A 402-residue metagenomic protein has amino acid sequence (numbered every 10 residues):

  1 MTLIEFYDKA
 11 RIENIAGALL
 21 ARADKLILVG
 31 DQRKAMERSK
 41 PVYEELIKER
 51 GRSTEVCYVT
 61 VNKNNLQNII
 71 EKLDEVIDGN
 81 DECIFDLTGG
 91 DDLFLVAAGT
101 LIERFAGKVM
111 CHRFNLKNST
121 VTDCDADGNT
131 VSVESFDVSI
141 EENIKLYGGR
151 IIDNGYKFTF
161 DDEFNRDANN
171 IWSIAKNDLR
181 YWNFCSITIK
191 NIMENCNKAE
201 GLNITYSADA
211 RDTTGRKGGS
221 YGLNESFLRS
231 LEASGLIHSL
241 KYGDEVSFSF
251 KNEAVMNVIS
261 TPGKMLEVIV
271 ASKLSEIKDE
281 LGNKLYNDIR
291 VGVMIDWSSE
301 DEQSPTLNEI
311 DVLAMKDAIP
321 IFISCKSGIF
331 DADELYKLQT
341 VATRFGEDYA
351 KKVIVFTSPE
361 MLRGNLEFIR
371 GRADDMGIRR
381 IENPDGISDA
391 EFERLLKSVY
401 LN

Functional and structural regions predicted by a protein language model:
E5, K9-D24, L338-Q339: Histidine-anchored nucleotide/phosphate-binding helix
F6, E55-N68, K326-I329, P384-D385: Short beta->alpha junction loops
N14-G17, E37-K40, L93-T100, C124 (+1 more regions): A short acidic (Asp/Glu
K25-K108: A broadly used, surface-exposed interaction patch
G30-A35, N115-T120, I354-R363: Short beta-alpha junction loops
C83-I84, E103-D125: Short, acidic/small-residue loops that bind anionic groups at enzyme active sites
F114-F160: Beta-rich, aromatic/charged-enriched effector core domains that present basic-aromatic interfaces for binding
K145-N402: Intrinsically disordered, low-complexity Ser/Thr/Pro/Gly-rich regulatory segments
